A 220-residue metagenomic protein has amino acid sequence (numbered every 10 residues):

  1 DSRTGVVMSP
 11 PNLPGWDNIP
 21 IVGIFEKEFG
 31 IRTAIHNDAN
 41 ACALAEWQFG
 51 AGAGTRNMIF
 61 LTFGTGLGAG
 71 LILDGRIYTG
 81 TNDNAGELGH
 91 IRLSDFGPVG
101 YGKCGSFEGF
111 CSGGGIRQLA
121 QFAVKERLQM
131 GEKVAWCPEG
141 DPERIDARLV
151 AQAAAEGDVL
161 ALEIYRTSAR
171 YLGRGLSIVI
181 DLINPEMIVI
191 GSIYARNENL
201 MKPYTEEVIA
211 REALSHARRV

Functional and structural regions predicted by a protein language model:
S2-T4, V22-T33, A45-R56, I77 (+1 more regions): ATP-binding/phosphotransfer module of carbohydrate and carboxylate kinases, centering on a glycine-rich
V6-W16: A charged helix-plus-loop insertion that forms the helical arch/lid used to bind and gate nucleic-acid substrates
L13, D83-N84: Residue-level structural signal for beta-strand termini and adjacent loop
P20, N84-V99: A short, polar/charged loop-to-alpha-helix boundary motif
N37, L73-D74: A cytosolic small-molecule/anion-sensing beta-strand core signal
D38, G64: Active-site glycine-centered loops adjacent to acidic/histidine catalytic or metal-binding residues that shape
C42-Q48, L71, H90-R92: Adenylate-forming
N57-T62, G68-G70: Short glycine-aspartate micro-motif
